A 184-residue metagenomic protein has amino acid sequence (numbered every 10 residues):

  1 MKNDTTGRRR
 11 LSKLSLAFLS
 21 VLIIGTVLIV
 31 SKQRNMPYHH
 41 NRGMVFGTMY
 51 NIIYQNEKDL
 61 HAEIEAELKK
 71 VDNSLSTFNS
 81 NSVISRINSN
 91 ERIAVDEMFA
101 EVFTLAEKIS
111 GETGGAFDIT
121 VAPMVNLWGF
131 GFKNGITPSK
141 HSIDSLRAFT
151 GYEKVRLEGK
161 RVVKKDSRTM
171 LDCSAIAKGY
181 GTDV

Functional and structural regions predicted by a protein language model:
K2-S174, V184: A contiguous, well-ordered beta/alpha segment that forms the leading edge of an enzyme domain
K178: Short, conserved phosphate/pyrophosphate- and ester-handling motifs at nucleotide-, phospho-/glycolipid
